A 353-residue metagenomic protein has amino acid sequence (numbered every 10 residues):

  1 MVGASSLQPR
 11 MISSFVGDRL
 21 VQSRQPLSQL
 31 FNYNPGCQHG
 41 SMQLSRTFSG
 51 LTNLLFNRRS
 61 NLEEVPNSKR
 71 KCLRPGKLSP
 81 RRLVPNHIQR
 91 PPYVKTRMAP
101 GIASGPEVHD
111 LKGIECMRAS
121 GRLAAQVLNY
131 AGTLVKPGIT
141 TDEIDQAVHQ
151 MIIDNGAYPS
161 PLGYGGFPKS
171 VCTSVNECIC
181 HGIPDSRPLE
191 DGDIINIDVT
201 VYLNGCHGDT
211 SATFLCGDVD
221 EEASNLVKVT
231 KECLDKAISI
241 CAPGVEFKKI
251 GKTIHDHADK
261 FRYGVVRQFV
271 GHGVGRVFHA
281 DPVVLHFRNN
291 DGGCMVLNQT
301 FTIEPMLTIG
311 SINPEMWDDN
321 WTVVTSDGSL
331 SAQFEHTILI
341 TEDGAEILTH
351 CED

Functional and structural regions predicted by a protein language model:
V2-D353: Active-site neighborhoods and metal-handling regions in enzymes and metal-associated proteins
